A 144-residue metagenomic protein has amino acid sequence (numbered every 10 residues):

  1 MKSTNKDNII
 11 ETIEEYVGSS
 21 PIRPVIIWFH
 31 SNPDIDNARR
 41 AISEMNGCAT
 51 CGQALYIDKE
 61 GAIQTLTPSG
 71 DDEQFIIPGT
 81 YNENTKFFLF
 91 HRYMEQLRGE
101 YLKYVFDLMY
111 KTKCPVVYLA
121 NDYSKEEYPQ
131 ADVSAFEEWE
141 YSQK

Functional and structural regions predicted by a protein language model:
N5-I13, P21-E44: Glycine-rich P-loop/Walker A and Walker A-like loops and their local beta1-loop-alpha1 context in P-loop NTPases
R23-I26, K86-F87, P115-V117: Residue-level preference for the first positions of well-ordered beta-strands
N32-D36, G61-A62, R92-R98, Y123-K125: Short acidic, S/G/P-rich loop/turn micro-motifs used as interaction or catalytic elements
E44-G52: Post-Walker A helix-loop "phosphate-sensing" segment adjacent to the P-loop in P-loop NTPases
A54-G70: AAA+/P-loop NTPase substrate/partner-engagement loops
G70-N82: Conserved alpha-helical scaffold flanking the Walker A/P-loop in AAA+ ATPase domains
T80-E100: Conserved P-loop NTPase "ATPase switch" module shared by AAA+ and STAND
M94-K144: Replace "adjacent to P-loop NTPase cores in ATP/GTP-dependent enzymes" with "adjacent to NTP-binding cores
